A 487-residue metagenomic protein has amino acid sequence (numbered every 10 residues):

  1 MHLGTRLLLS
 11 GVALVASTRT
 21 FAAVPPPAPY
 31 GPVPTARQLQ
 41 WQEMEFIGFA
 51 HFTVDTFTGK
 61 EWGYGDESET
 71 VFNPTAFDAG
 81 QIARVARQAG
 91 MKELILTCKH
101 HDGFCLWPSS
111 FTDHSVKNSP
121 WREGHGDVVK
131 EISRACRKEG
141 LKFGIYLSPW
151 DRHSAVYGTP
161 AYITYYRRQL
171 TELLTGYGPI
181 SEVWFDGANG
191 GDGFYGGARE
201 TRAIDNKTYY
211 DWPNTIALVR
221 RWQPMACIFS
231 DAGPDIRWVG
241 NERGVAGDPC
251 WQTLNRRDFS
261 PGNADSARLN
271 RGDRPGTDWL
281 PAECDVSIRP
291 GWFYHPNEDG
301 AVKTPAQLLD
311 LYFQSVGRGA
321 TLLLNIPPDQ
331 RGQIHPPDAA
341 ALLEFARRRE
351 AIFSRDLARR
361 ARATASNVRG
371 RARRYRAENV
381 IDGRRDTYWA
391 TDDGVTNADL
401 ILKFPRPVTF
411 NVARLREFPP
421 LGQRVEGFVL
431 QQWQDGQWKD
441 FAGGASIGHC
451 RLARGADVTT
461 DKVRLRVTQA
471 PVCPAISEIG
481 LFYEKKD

Functional and structural regions predicted by a protein language model:
M1-L8: Bacterial N-terminal signal peptides that target proteins for export
S10-A13: Sec-dependent N-terminal signal peptides
S17-T20: N-terminal signal peptide c-region/cleavage motif recognized by signal peptidases
A23-I381, T387-T396, I401-L402, T409 (+7 more regions): Mature catalytic domains of secreted/periplasmic carbohydrate-active enzymes
F418, W433-D435, E484: Inter-blade boundary loops/turns of WD-repeat beta-propellers
F428-L430: Short beta-strand elements bearing conserved aromatic residues within extracellular beta-rich modules
A456-T468: Noncatalytic modules at the cell exterior or secretory-pathway interfaces, chiefly beta-strand-rich lectin/adhesion
E478-D487: Short beta-strand-to-coil "C-cap" segments at the C-terminal boundary of structured domains/repeats, marking
